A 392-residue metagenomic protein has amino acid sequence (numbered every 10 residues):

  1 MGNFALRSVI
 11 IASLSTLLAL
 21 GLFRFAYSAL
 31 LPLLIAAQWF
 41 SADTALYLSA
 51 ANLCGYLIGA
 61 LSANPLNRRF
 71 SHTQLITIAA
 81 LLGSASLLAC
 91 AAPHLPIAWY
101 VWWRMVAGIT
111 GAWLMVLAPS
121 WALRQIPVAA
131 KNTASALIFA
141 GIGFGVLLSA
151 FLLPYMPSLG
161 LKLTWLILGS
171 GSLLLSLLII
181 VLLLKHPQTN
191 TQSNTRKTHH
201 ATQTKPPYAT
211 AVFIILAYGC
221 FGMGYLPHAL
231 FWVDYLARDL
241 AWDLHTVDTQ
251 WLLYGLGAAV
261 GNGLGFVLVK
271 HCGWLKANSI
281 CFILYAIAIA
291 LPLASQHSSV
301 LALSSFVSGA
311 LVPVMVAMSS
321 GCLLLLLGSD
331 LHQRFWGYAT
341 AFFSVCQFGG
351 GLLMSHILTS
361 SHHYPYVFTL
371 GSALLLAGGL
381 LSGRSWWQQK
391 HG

Functional and structural regions predicted by a protein language model:
F4-P32, Y208-G224, F306, A310: Pair of pore-lining "gating" transmembrane helices in MFS-fold secondary transporters
Y27-S28, T210-L252: Extracytoplasmic gate region of multi-pass secondary transporters
G59-S71, G261-G273, L358-T359: Helix-to-loop junctions at the C-terminal end of transmembrane segments in multipass secondary transporters
W103-G141: Cytoplasmic helix-loop-helix junction between adjacent transmembrane helices in 12-TM secondary transporters
A134-P187: Helix-loop-helix hairpin linking two adjacent transmembrane segments in secondary transporters
Y155-S170, H356-L375: A membrane-interface helix-boundary motif in multi-pass transporters
L275-C322: C-terminal transmembrane helical hairpin of 12-TM major facilitator-type secondary transporters
S329-S361: A late C-terminal transmembrane helix in Major Facilitator Superfamily
